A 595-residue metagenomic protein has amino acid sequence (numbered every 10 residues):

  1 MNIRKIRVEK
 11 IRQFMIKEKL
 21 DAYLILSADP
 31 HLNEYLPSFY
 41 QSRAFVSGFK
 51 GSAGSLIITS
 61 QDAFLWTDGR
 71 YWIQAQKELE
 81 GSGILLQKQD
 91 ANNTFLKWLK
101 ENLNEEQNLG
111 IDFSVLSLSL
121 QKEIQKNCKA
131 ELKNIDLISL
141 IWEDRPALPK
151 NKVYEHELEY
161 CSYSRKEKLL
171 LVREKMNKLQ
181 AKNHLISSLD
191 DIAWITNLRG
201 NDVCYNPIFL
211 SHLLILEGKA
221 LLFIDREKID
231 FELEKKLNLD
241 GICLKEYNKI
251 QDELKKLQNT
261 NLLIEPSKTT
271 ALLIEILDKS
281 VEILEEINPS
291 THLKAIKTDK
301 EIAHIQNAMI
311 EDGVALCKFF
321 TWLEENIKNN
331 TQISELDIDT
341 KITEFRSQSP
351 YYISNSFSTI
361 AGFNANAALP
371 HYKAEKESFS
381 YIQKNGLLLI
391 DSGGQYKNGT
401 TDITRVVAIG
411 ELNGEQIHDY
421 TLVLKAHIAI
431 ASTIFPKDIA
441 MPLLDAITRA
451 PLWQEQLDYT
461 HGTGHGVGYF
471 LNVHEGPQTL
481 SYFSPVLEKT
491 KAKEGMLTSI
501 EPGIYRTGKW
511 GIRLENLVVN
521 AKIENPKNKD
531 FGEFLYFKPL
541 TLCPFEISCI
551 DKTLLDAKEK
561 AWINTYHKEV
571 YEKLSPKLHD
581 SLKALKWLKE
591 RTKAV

Functional and structural regions predicted by a protein language model:
M1-V595: Active-site neighborhoods and metal-handling regions in enzymes and metal-associated proteins
